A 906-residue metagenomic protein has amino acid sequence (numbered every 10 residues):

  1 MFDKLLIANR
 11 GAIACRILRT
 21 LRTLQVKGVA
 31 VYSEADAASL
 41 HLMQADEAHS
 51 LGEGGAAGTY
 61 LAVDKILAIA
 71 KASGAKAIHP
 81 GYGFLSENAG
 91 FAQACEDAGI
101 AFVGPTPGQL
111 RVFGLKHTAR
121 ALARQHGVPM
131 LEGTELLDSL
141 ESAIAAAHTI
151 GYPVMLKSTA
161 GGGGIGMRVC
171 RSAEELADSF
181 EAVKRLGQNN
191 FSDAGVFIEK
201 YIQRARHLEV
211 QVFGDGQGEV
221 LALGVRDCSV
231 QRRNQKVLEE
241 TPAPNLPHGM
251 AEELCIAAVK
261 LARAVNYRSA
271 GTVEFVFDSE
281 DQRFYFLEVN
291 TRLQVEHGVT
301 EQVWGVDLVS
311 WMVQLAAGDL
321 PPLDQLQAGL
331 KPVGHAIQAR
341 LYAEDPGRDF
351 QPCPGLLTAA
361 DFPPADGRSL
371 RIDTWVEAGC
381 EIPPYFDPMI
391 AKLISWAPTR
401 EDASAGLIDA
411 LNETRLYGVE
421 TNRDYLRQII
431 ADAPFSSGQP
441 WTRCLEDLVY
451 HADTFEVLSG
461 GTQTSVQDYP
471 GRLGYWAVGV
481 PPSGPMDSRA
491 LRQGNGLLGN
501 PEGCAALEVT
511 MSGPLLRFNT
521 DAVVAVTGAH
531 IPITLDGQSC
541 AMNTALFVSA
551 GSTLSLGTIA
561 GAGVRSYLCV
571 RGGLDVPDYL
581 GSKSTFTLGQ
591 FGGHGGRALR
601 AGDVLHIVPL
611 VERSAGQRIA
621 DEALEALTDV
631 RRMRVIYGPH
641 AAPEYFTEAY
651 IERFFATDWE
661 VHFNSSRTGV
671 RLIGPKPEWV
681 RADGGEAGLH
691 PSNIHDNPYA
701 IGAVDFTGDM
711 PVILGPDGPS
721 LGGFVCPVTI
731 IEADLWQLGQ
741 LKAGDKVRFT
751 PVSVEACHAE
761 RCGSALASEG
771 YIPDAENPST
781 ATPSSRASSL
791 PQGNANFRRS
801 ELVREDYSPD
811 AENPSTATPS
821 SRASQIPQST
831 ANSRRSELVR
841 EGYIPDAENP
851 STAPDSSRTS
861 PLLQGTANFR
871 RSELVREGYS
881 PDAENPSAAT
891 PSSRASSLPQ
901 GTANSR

Functional and structural regions predicted by a protein language model:
M1-V273, F277-Q294: N-terminal beta-alpha lobe that positions the nucleotide/phosphoryl donor in ATP/NTP-coupled carboxylate activation
G81, D193-E199, Y267-V273, P322-K331 (+8 more regions): Flexible, glycine/charged-enriched surface loops at secondary-structure junctions
F84, N88, V112, E199-L208 (+6 more regions): A glycine-rich phosphate-binding loop feature that marks nucleotide/adenosyl-phosphate handling sites
M167-V169, K200, L246, M389-P398 (+2 more regions): Short, well-ordered beta-strand elements within core beta-sheets of diverse protein domains
A258, T300-T454: Catalytic cores of soluble metabolic enzymes centered on carboxylation/carboxyl-transfer
N290-T300, P719: Glycine-rich phosphate/pyrophosphate-binding beta-alpha loops
A452-R761, D774: Conserved "landmark" site that anchors the functional core of diverse proteins
Y771-T852, S856, S860-S905: Thr-biased low-complexity repeat/linker tracts and other Thr-enriched repetitive architectures
